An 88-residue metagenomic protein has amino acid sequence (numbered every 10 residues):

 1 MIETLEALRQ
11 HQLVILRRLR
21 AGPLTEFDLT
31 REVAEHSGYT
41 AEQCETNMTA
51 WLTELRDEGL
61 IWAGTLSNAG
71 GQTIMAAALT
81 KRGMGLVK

Functional and structural regions predicted by a protein language model:
M1-G22, C44: Short alpha-helical segments that sit at the start of domains
R18, H36-Y39: Alpha-helix C-capping/helix-to-loop hinge sites
L24-H36: Short acidic, hydrophobic short linear motifs in intrinsically disordered regions
T40-E58, I74: Short amphipathic alpha-helical interaction segments
R56-S67: A short, conserved structural fragment
T65-M75: Short, Lys/Arg-rich nucleic-acid/phosphate-binding segment
M75-K88: Short, amphipathic alpha-helical interaction segments positioned at domain boundaries
